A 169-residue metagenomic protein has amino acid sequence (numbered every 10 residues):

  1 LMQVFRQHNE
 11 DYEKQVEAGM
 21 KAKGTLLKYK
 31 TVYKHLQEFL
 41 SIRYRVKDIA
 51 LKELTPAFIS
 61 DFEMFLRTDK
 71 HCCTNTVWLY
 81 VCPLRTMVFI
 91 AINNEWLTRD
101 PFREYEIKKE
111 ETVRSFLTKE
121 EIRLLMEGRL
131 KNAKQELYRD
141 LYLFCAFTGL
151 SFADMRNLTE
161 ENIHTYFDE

Functional and structural regions predicted by a protein language model:
L1, I163-E169: Short, intrinsically disordered, charge-balanced linker/junction segments flanking boundaries in proteins
M2-V32: Short, aromatic/basic-rich helix-turn unit that serves as a nucleic-acid recognition element
Y12, V16, Q37-Y44, L66-H71 (+2 more regions): Structural motif corresponding to the C-terminal cap of alpha-helices
G24-T25, T31-I42, I49, A57 (+2 more regions): N-terminal DNA-binding recognition helix of tyrosine site-specific recombinases/integrases
T74, W78-C82, L97-F152, R156: Basic, Lys/Arg- and aromatic-enriched nucleic-acid-binding interface segment
N157-I163: A short, basic/aromatic helix-end/turn motif that makes direct DNA contacts
